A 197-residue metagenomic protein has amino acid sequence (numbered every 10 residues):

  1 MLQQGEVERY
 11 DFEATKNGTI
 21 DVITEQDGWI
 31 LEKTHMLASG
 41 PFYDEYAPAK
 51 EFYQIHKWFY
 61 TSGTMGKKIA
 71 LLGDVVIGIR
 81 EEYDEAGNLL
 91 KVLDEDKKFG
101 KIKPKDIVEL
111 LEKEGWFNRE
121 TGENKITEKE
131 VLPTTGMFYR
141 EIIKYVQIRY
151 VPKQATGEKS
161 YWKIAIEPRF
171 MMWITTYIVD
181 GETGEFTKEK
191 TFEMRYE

Functional and structural regions predicted by a protein language model:
M1-L72, I77-E82, N88-D96, I102-Q154 (+3 more regions): Periodic aromatic/glycine/histidine/acidic cluster detector with a strong bias toward beta-strand repeat architectures
D180-G181: Low-complexity, Ser/Thr/Pro-rich intrinsically disordered linker/stalk segments at domain junctions
